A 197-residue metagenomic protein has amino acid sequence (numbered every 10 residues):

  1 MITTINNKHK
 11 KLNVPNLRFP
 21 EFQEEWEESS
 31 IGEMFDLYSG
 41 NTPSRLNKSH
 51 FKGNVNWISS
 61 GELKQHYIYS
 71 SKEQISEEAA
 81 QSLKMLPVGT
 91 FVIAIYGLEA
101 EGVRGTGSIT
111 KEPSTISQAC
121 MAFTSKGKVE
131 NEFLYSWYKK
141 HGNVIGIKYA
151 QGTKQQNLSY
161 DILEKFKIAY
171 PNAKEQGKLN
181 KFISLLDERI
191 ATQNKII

Functional and structural regions predicted by a protein language model:
M1-E24, T192-I197: Short amphipathic coiled-coil heptad-repeat segments
K11, P113-M121, Q151-K174: A short glycine-rich beta-alpha junction/loop motif
N16-T42, Q65, K165: Non-catalytic DNA-recognition/assembly elements of restriction-modification systems
G32-L46, S59-T90: Sequence-specific dsDNA recognition surfaces
A100-S108: Short, Lys/Arg- and Gly-enriched loop/turn segments at beta-strand edges
N180-S184, K195: Acidic/polar-enriched heptad-repeat coiled-coil alpha-helices, especially the parallel dimerization/signal-relay stalks
